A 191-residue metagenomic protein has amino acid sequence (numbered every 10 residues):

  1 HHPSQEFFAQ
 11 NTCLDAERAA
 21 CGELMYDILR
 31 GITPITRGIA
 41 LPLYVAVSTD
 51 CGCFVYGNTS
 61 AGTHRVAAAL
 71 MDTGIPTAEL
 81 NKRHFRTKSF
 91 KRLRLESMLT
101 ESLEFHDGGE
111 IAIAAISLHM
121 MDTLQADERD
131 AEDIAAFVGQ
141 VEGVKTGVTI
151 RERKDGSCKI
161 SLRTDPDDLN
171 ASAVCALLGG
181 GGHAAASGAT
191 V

Functional and structural regions predicted by a protein language model:
H1-H2, H183: Histidine-centered active-site/metal-ligand motif
H2-V66: Short alpha-helices
Y44, T49-V191: Hydrophobic helix-and-loop "lid/oligomerization" segment in the mid-to-C-terminal part of catalytic domains
